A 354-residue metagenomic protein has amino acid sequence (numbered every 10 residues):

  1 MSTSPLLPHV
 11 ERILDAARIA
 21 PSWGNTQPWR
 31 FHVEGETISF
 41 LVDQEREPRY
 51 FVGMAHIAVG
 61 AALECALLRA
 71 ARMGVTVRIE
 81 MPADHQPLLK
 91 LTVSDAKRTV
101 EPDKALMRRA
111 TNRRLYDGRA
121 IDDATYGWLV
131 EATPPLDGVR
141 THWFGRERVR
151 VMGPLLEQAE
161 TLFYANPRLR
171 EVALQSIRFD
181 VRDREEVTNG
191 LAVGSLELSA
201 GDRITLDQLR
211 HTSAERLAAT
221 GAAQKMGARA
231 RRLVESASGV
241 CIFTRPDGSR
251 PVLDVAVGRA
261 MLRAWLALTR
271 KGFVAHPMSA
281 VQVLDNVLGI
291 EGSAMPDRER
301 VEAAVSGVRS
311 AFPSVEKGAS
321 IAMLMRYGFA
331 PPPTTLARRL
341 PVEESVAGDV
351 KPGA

Functional and structural regions predicted by a protein language model:
M1-A354: Acidic, surface-exposed loops and disordered segments
